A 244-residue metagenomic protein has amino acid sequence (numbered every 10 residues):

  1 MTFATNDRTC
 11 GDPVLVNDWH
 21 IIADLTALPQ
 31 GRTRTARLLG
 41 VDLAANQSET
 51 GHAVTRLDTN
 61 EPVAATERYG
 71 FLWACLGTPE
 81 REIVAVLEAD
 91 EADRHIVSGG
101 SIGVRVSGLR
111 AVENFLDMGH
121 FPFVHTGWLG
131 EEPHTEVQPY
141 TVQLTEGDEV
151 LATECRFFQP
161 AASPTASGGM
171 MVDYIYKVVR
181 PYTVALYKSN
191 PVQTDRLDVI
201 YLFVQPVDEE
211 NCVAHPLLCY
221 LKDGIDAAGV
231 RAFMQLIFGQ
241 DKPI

Functional and structural regions predicted by a protein language model:
M1-R56, E61-G70, C75-P79: N-terminal pre-ligand scaffold of iron-sulfur
D7, E80-I244: C-terminal catalytic domain of Rieske-type non-heme iron oxygenases
